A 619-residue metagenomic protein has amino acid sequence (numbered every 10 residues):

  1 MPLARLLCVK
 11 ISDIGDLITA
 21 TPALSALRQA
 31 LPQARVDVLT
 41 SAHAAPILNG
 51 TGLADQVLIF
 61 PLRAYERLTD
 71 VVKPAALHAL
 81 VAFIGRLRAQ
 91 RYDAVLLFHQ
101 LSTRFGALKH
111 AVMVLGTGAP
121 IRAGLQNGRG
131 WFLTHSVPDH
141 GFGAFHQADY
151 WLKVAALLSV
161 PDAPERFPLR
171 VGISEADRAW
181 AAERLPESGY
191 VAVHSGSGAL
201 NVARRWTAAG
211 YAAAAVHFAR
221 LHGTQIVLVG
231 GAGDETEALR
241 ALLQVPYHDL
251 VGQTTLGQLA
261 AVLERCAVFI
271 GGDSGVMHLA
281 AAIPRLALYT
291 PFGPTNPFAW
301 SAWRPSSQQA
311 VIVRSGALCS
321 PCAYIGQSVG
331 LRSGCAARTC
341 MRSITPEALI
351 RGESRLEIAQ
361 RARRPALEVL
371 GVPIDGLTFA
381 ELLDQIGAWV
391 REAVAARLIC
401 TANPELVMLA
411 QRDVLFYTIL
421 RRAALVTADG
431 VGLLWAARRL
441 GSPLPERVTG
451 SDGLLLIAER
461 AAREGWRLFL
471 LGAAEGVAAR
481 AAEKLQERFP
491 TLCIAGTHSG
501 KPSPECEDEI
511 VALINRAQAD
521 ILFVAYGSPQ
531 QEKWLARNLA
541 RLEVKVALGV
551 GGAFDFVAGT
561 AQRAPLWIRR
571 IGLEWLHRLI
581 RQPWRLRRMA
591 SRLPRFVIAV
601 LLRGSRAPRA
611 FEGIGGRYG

Functional and structural regions predicted by a protein language model:
M1-A362: Catalytic machinery of carbohydrate-active enzymes, primarily nucleotide-sugar-dependent glycosyltransferases
G50, R88, V262, I419 (+2 more regions): Structural alpha-helical scaffold elements that stabilize or flank donor/cofactor-binding regions in carbohydrate
Y92, A119, I514, Q518-S528 (+1 more regions): Proline-aspartate-enriched helix->loop->beta-strand connector
A348-E368, P373-I374, V394, R603-G619: C-terminal amphipathic helix plus adjacent low-complexity, charged tail appended to glycosyltransferase catalytic
A362-R447, S451-D452: N-terminal nucleotide/polyanion-binding subdomain common to many enzyme families
G432-R439, R563-R617: A transmembrane-helix-recognition feature enriched in membrane-embedded lipid enzymes and envelope glyco-/phospholipid
L434, R438-L513, A517: Conserved beta-alpha
G500-P504, K545-R581: Short, flexible loop segments at boundaries between secondary-structure elements
